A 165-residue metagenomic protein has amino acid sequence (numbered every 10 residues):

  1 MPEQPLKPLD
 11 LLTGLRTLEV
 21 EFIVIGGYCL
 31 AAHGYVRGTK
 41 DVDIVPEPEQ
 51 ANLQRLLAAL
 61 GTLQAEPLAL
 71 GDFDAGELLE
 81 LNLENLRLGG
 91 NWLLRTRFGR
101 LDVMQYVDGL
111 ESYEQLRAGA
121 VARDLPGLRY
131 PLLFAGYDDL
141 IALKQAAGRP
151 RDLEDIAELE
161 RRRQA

Functional and structural regions predicted by a protein language model:
M1-A165: Compositionally biased terminal segments of proteins
